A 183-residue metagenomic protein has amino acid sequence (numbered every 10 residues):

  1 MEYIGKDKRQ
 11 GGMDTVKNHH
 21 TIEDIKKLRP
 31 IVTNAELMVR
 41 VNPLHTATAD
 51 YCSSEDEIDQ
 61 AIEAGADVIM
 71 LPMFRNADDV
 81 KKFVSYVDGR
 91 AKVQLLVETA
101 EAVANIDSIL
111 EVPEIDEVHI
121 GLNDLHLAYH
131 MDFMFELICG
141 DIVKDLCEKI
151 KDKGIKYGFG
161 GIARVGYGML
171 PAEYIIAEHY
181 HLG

Functional and structural regions predicted by a protein language model:
E2-I4, N42-L44, F74, L122-D124 (+1 more regions): Short, ordered loop/turn segments at secondary-structure junctions
G5-L28, T48-S54, P72-K92, A102-N105 (+2 more regions): Active-site-adjacent beta->alpha loops and helix N-cap segments on the catalytic face of soluble alpha/beta enzymes
I22-N34, D59-A64, V84-D88, L110-E114 (+2 more regions): Acidic (Asp/Glu)-rich catalytic clusters
A35-C52: Structural motif corresponding to the early beta-alpha repeats
E36, D67, K156: Residue-level detector of anion-binding/catalytic polar loops
A49-V68, G168-G183: Short, electropositive alpha-helical surface patch
K92-G183: Catalytic alpha/beta core domains of metabolic enzymes, predominantly
